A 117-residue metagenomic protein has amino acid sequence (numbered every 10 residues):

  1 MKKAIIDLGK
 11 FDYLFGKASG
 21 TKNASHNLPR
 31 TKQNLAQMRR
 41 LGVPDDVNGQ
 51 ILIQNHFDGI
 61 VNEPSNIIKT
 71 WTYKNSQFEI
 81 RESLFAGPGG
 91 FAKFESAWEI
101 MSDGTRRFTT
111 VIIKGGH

Functional and structural regions predicted by a protein language model:
M1-S83: Compact soluble domain cores
K74-I100: Basic/aromatic recognition patch in beta-strand/loop cores that engages polyanionic ligands
G90, E99-H117: A short, surface-exposed interaction/processing loop segment used at functional sites
